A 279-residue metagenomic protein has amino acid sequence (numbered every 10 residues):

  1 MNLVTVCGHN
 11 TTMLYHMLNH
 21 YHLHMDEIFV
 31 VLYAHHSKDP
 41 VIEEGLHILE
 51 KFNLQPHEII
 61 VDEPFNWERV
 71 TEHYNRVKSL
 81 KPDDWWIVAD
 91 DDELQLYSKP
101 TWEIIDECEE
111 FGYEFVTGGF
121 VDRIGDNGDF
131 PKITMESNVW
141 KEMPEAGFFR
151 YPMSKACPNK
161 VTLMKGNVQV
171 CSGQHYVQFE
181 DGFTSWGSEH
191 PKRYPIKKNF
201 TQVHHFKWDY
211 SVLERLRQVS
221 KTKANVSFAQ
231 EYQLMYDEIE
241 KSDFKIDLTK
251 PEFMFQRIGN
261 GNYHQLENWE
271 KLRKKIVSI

Functional and structural regions predicted by a protein language model:
M1-T5, H20-Y21, E27-L32: Hydrophobic targeting segments
M1-V6, T12-M13, T71, D83-W86: Mobile, glycine- and charge-enriched loop segments and immediately flanking short secondary-structure elements within
T5-N10, A34, E93-Q95, F120-D122 (+1 more regions): Short, flexible loop/turn elements at secondary-structure junctions
N10-H24: Short, well-formed alpha-helical segments that are part of the catalytic scaffolds of diverse glycosyltransferases
L32, I60, T117-G119: Residue-level recognition of beta-strand->loop/alpha-helix junctions
H36-A89, L96-Y97: Active-site-proximal specificity loops/subdomain of glycosyltransferases
W67-H73, Y97-I279: Catalytic-site signature of metal-activated, phosphate-bearing donor transferases, centered on the GT-A/GT-A-like
